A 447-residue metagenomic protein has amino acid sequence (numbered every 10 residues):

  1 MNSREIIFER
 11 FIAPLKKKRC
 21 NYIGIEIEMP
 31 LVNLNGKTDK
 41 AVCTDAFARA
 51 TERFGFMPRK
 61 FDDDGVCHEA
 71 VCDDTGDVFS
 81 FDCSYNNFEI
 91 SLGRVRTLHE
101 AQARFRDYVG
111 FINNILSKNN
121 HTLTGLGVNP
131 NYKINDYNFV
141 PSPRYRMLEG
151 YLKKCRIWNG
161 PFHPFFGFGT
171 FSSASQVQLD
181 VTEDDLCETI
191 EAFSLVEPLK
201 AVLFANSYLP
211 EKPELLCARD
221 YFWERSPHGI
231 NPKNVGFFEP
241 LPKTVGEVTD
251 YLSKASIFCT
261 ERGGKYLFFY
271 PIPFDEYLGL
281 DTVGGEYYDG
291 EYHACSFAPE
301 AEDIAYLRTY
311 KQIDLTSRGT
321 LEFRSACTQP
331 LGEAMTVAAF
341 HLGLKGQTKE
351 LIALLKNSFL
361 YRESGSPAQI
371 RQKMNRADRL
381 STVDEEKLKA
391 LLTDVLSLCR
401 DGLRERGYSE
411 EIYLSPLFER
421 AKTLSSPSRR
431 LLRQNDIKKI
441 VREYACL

Functional and structural regions predicted by a protein language model:
M1-E89, G93-R94, F168, D184-E191 (+2 more regions): C-terminal accessory/tail domains of diverse enzymes
S91-Q102, Q178-D180: The substrate-binding groove and active-site-proximal loops of carbohydrate-active enzymes, especially glycoside
F105-N119: Hydrophobic alpha-helical hairpins/lids featuring a short glycine-rich hinge
L116-Y132: Carboxylate/His-rich catalytic cores and anion/metal-binding grooves
P130-Y137, D185-L186: Short, well-ordered, mixed-charge alpha-helical segments that flank or form enzyme active sites
N135-G150, R219-I230: Short, low-order "capping/linker" segments at domain edges
P141-F166: Acidic, His- and aromatic-enriched active-site or binding-groove loops in soluble protein domains that engage sugars
G169-S175: Short, conserved phosphate-binding/catalytic loop or strand-edge motifs used in phosphoryl-/nucleotidyl-transfer
